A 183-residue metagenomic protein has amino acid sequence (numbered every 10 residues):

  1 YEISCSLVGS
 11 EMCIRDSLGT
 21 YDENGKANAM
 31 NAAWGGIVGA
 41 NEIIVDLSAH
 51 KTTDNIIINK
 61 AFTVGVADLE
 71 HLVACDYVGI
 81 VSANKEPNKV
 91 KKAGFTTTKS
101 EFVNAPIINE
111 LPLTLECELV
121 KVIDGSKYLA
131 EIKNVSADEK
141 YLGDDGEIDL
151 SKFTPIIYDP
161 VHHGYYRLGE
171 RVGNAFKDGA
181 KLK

Functional and structural regions predicted by a protein language model:
Y1-G9, I14: Single conserved hydrophobic/aromatic residue that forms the stacking wall/gate of nucleotide- or nucleobase-binding
I3, T52, V103-N104: Short, conserved secondary-structure segments in the cores of folded domains
E11-Y21, F62-G65: A short, Trp-centered hydrophobic/proline-enriched beta-strand micro-motif
R15-E23, A32-G35, A105: Active-site and channel-lining beta-strand-loop segments that bind or position nucleotide-derived/phosphorylated
D22, G36-V38, E70, K121-I123 (+1 more regions): A generic structural motif
A27-I80, P87-V90: A short mixed-secondary-structure module that forms the rim of ligand-binding clefts
N84-K140: Charged, gly/pro-rich active-site loop segments
V120-G173: Flexible glycine-rich active-site/ligand-binding loops centered on an Asp-His dyad
